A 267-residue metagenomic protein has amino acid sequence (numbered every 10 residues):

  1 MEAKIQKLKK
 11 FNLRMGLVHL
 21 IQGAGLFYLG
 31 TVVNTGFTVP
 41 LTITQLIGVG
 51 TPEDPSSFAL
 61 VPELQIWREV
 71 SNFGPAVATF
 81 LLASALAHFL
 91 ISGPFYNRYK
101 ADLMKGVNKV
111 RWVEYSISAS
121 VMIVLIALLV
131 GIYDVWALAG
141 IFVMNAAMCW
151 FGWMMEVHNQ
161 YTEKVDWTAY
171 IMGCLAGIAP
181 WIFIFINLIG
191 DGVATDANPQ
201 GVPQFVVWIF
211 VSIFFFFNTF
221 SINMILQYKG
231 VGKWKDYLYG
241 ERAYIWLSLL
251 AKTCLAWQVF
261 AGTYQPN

Functional and structural regions predicted by a protein language model:
E2-L17, Q22-N108, A119-N267: Polytopic alpha-helical membrane-helix bundles and their juxtamembrane interface segments in multi-pass membrane
